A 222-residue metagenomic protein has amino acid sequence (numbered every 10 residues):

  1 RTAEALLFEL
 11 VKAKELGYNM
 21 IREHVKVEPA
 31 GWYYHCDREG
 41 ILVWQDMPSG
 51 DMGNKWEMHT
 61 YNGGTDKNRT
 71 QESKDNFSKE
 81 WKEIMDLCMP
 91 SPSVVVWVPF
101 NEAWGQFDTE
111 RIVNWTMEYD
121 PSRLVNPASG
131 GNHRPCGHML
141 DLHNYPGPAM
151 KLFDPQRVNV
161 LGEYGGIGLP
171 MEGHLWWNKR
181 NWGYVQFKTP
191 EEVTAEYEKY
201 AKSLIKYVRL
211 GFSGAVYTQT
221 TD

Functional and structural regions predicted by a protein language model:
R1-A13, Y34: N-terminal carbohydrate-binding accessory modules
L10, E15-R22: A conserved hydrophobic secondary-structure block that centers on an alpha-helix together with its immediately flanking
M20-D222: Substrate-binding/catalytic cleft of secreted carbohydrate-active enzymes, primarily glycoside hydrolases
